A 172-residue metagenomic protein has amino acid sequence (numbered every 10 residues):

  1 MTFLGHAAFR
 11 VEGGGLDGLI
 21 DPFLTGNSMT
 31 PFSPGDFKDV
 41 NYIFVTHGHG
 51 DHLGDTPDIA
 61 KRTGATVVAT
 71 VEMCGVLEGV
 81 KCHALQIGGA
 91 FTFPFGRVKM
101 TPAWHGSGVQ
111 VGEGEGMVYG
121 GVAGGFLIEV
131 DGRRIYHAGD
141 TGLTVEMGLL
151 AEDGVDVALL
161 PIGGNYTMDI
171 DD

Functional and structural regions predicted by a protein language model:
M1, Y42, V68: Catalytic phosphate/metal-binding cores of nucleic-acid and nucleotide-processing enzymes, i.e., regions that mediate
M1-F3, F23-T30, V80-A84, G139-T141: Short gly/ser/thr-rich secondary-structure transition/capping motifs
M1-L4, G18-D21, R97-A103, R134-D140: Active-site-proximal beta-strand elements of phosphoester/diester hydrolases
T2-E12: Mature N-terminal segment immediately following signal peptide/propeptide cleavage in secreted/periplasmic
R10-H49, G54-D58, E72, G106-V118 (+1 more regions): Pre-active-site segment of Zn-dependent metallo-hydrolases
L16, R62-T66: A short helix->loop->beta-strand "cap" motif at the edges of active sites that frequently abuts
V68, V145-D172: Cap/insert and terminal regions of metallo-dependent hydrolase folds
A69-R133: Metallo-beta-lactamase
